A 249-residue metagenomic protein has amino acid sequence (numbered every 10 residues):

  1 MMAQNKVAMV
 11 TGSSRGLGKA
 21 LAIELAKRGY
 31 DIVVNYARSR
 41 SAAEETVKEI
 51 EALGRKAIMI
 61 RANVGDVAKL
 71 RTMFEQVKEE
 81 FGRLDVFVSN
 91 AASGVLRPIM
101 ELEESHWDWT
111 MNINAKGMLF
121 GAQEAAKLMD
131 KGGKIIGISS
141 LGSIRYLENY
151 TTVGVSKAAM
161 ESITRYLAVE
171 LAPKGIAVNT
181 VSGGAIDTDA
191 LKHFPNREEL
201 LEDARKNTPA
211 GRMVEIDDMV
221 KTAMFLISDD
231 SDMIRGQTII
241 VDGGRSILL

Functional and structural regions predicted by a protein language model:
S14-R15: Conserved glycine-rich cofactor-binding loop
P98-I99, E103-W109, L200, A204: Substrate-binding pocket helix/loop in short-chain dehydrogenase/reductase
A122, S156, T164: Active-site helix of classical SDR
S140: Residue(s) in the substrate-gating loop at a strand-loop-helix junction that position the organic substrate next
R145, M224, R235-L249: Short C-terminal tail/terminal secondary-structure segment of NAD(P)H-dependent dehydrogenase/reductase domains
A172, A177, I234-G236: Short, small/polar-rich loop/turn modules that mediate ligand/substrate recognition or access, typified
T208-M219: A conserved structural motif in NAD(P)-dependent oxidoreductases
